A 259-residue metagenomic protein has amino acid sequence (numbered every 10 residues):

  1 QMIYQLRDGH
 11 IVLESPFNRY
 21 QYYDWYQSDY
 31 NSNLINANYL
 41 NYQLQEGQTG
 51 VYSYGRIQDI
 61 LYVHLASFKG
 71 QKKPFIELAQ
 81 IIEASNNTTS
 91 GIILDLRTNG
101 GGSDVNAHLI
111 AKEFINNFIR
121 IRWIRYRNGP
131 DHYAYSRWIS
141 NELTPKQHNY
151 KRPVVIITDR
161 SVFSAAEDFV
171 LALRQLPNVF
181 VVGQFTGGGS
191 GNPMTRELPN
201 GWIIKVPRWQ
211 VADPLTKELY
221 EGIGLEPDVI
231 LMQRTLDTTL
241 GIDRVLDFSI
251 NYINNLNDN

Functional and structural regions predicted by a protein language model:
Q1-Y126, D131-I139, E197, I203 (+1 more regions): Flexible, low-complexity junctional segments that flank or bridge functional domains
G100-N259: C-terminal "post-core" interaction segments
